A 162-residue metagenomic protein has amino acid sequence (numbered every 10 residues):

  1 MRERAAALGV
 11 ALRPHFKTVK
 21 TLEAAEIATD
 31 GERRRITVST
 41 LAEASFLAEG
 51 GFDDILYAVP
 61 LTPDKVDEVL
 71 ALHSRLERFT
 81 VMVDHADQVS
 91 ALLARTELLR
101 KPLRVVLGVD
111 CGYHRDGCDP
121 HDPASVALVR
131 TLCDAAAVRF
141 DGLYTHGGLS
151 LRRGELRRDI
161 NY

Functional and structural regions predicted by a protein language model:
M1-H73: N-terminal active-site wall of soluble small-molecule enzyme domains
R4, G31, L76, T131 (+2 more regions): Change "in soluble alpha/beta enzymes" to "in soluble alpha/beta proteins
L8, L99-K101, A135-A136: Helix C-cap/helix->beta junction micro-motif
A11-R13, R35, D54-L56, R78-T80 (+2 more regions): Structural preference for beta-strand elements that scaffold enzyme active sites
V19-T21, L41, P60-T62, D84-Q88 (+2 more regions): Active-site beta-loop-alpha junctions enriched in small/polar residues
A24-A28, V66-L70, V89-L99, C118-V129: Distinct, well-ordered alpha-helical segments
L56, L61-D110: A generic, well-ordered mixed alpha/beta core segment in the N-terminal half of proteins
R104, D110-Y162: Active-site loop/helix belt of alpha/beta enzymes
